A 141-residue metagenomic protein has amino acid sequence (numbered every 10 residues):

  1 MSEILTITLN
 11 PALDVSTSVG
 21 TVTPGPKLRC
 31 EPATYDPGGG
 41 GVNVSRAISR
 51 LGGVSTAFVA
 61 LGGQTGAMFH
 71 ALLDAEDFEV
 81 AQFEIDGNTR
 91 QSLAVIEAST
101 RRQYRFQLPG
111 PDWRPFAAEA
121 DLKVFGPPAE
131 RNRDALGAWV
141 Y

Functional and structural regions predicted by a protein language model:
M1-F58, A67: Glycine-rich phosphate/adenosyl-contacting loop at the front of the ribokinase-like
P26, R50-G137: Conserved N-terminal subdomain of the carbohydrate kinase-like
